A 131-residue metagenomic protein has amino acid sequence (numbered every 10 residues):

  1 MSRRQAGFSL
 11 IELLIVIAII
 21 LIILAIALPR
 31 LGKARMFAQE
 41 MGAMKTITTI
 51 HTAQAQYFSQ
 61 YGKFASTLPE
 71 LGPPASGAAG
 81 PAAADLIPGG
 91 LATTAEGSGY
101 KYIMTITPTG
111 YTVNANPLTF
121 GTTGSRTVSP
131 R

Functional and structural regions predicted by a protein language model:
R4-L31: N-terminal single-pass transmembrane signal-anchor helix
I17, M44, H51: Conserved catalytic core of two-component sensor histidine kinases
A25, E40, Q56: Functionally critical, cavity-lining and gating residues within the transmembrane helices of 12-TM secondary
R30-I47: Aliphatic-rich helix starts adjacent to a transmembrane/signal segment
T52-T127: Extracellular/periplasmic head regions of type IV pilus-like filament subunits
